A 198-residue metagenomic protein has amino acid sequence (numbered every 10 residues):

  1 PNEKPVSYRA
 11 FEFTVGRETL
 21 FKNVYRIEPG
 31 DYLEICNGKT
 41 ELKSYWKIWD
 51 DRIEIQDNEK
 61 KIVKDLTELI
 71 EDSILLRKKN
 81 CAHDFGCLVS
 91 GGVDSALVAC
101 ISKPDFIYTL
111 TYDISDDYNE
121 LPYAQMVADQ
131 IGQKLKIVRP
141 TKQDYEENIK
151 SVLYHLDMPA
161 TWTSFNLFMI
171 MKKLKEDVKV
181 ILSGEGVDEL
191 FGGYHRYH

Functional and structural regions predicted by a protein language model:
P1-F85: RNA-binding accessory domains that recognize and position tRNA/RNA substrates
D50-H198: ATP-dependent adenylate-handling active sites, centered on carboxylate activation for C-N bond formation
